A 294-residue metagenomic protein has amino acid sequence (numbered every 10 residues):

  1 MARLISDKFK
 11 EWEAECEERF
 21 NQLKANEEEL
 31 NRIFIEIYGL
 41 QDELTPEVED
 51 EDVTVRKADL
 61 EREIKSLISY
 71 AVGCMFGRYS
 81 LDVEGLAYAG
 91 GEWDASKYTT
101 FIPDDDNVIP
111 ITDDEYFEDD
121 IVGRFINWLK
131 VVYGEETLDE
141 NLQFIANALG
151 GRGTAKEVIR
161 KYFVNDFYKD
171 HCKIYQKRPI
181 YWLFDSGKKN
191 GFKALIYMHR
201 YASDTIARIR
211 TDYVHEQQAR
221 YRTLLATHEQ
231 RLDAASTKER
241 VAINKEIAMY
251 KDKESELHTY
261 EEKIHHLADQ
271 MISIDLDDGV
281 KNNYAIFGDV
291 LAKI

Functional and structural regions predicted by a protein language model:
M1-I35, L225, E229: Extended amphipathic alpha-helical segments enriched in small hydrophobics
R32, E43-I294: Terminal accessory regions of large proteins
Y38: Active-site-proximal loop/hinge segments that shape catalytic or ion-binding/gating pockets
